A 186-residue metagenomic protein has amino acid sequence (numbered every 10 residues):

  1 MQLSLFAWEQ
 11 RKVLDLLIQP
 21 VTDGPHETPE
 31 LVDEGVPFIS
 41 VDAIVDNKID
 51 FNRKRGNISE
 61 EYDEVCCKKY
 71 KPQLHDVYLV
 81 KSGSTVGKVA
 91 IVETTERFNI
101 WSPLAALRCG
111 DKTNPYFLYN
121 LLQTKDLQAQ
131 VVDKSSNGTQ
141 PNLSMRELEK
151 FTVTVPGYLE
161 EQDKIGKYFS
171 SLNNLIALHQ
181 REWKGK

Functional and structural regions predicted by a protein language model:
M1-L3, A7, I100, W183-K186: Short amphipathic alpha-helical linker/capping segments at the junctions of internal repeats and modular domains
Q2-D23, K150: Non-catalytic DNA-recognition/assembly elements of restriction-modification systems
L14-T28, A43-L74: Sequence-specific dsDNA recognition surfaces
S40-D42, G56-Q123: A short beta-sheet element
I44, I176-H179, W183-K186: Amphipathic alpha-helical coiled-coil segments
R97-A105, S136-E161: A short glycine-rich beta-alpha junction/loop motif
D163-L175, H179-Q180: Extracellular/lumenal glycan-associated surfaces
